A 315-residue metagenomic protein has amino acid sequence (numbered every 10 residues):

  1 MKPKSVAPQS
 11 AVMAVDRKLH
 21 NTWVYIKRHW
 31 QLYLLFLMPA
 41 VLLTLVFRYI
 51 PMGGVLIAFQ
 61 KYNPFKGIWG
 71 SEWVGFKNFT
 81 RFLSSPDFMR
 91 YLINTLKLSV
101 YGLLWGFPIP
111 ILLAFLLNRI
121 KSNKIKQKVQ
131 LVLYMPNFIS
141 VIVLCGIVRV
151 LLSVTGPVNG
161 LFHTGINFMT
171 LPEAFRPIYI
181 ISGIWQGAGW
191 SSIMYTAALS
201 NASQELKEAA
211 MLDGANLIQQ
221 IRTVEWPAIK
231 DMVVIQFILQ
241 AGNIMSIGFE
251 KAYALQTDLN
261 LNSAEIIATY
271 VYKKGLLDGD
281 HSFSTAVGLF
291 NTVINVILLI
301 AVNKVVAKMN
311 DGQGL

Functional and structural regions predicted by a protein language model:
M1-I26: Short, Lys/Arg-rich, polar N-terminal cytosolic tail immediately upstream of the first transmembrane signal-anchor
Y25, H29-L315: A structural signal for multi-pass alpha-helical bundles of membrane permease subunits that mediate small-molecule
